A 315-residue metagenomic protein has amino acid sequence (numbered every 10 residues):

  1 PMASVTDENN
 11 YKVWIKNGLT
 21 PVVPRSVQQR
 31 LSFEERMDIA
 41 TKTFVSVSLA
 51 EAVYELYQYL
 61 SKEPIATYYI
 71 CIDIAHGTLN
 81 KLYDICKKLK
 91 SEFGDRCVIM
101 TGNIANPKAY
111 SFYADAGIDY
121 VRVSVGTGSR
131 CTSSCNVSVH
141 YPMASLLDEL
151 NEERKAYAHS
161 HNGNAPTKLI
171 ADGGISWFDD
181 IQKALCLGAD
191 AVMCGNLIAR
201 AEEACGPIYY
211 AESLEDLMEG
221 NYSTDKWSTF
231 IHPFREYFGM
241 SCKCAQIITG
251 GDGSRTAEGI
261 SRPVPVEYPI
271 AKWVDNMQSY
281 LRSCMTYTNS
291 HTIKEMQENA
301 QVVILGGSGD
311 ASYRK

Functional and structural regions predicted by a protein language model:
P1-K168, N196-A201: Active-site entrance/lid segments in N-terminal catalytic domains of soluble metabolic enzymes
G94, S138-A171, I175-K315: Alpha/beta catalytic cores of nucleotide-metabolism and tRNA/nucleoside-modifying enzymes
